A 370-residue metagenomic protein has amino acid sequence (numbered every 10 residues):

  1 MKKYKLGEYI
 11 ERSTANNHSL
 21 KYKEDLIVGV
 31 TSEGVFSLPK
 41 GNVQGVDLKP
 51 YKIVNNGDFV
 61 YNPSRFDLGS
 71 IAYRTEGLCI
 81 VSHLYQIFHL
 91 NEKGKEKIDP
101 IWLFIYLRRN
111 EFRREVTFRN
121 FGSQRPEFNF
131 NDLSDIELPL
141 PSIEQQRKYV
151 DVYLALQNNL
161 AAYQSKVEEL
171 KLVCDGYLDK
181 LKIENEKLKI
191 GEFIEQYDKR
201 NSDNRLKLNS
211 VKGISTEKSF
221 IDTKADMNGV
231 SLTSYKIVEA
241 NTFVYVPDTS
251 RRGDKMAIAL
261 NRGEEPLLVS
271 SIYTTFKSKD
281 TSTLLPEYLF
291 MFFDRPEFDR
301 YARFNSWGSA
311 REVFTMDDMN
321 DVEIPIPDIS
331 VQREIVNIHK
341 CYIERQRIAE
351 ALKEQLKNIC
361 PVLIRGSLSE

Functional and structural regions predicted by a protein language model:
M1-N17, D135-D203, D328-E370: Non-catalytic DNA-recognition/assembly elements of restriction-modification systems
Y4-H18, Y22-N56, G191-S202, S210-F243: Sequence-specific dsDNA recognition surfaces
Y61-R108, A240, V244-D294: A short beta-sheet element
C79-Q86, F121-E144, P266-I272, W307-R333: A short glycine-rich beta-alpha junction/loop motif
K97, E127, I237, T283 (+1 more regions): Short aromatic/basic micro-patch
I98-S123, E287-S309: Short, positively charged
W102-I105, E115, D135, Q145-K148 (+4 more regions): Short, solvent-exposed alpha-helical surface patches in well-structured domains
